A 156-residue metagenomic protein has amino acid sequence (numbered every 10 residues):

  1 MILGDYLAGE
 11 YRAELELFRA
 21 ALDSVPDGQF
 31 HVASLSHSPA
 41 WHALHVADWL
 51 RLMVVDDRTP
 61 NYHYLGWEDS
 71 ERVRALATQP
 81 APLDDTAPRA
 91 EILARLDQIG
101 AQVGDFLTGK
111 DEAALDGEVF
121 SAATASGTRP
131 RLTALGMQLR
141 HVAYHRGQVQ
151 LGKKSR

Functional and structural regions predicted by a protein language model:
M1-L7, A81-D84: Short, charged, low-complexity loops and linkers
G4, A8-R19, D27-L76, E118-R156: Short, contiguous alpha-helical
V25-G28, L83: Alpha-helix C-capping/helix-to-loop hinge sites
L76-E118, T133-Q138: Acidic/histidine-rich alpha-helical segments that form the ligand environment of transition-metal centers
